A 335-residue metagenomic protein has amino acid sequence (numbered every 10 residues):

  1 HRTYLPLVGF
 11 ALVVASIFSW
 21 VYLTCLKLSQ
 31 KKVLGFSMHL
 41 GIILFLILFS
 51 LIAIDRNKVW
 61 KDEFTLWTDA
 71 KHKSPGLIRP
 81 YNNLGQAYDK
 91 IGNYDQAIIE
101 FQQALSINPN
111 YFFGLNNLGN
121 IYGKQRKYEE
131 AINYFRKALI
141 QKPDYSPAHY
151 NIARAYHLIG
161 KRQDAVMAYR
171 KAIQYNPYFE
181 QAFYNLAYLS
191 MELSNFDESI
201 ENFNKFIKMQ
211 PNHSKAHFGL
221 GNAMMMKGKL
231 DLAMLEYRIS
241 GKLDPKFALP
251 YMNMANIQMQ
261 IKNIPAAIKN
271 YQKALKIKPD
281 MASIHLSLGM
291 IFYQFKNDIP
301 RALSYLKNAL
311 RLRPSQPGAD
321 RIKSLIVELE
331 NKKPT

Functional and structural regions predicted by a protein language model:
H1-R136, D144-N151, Y178-Q181, N185 (+1 more regions): Polytopic membrane enzymes that build or remodel cell-surface glycoconjugates and lipids
R79-K90, F112-K124, P147-L158, Q181-E192 (+4 more regions): Conserved alpha-helical positions within TPR/SEL1-like repeat arrays
Y293-T335: Terminal, low-structured helical/coil segments at or just beyond the last alpha-helical repeat
